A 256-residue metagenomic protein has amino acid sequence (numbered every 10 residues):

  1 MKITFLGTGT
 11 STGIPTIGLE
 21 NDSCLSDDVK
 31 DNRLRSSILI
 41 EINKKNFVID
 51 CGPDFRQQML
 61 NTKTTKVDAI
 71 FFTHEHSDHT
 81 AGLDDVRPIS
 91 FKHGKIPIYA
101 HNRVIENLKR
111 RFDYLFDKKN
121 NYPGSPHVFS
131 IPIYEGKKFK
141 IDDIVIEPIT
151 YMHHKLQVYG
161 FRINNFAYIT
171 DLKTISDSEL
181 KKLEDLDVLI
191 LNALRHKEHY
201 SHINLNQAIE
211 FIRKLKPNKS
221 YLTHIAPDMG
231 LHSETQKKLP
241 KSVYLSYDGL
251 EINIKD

Functional and structural regions predicted by a protein language model:
M1-I49, P53-T62, H127-S178, D248-D256: Core dinuclear metal-dependent hydrolase active-site scaffold
I3, L108, S220: Residue-level signal for inorganic ion chemistry
K44-A100, L186-V188: Active-site metal-binding motif and surrounding structural segment of the metallo-beta-lactamase
V48-G52, D68-H76, Y99-H101, F166-L172 (+3 more regions): Active-site neighborhood of phospho(di)ester-bond hydrolases with catalytic His/Asp-centered motifs
T65, P126, D142-I144, E184 (+1 more regions): Structured loop/turn residues at beta-strand edges in well-structured enzyme cores
G94-K95, V104-S130: Active-site neighborhood of divalent metal-dependent phosphoester bond hydrolases
S176-D256: Binuclear metal-ion centers of metallo-dependent hydrolases, dominated by the metallo-beta-lactamase
